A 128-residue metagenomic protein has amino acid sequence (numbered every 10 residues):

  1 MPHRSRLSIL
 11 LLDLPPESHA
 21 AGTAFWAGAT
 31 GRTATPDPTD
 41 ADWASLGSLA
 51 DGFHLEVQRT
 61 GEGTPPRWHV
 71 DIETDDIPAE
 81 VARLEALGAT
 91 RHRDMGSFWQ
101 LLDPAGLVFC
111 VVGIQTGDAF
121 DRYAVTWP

Functional and structural regions predicted by a protein language model:
M1-T23, W68-I72, Q115-P128: N-terminal beta-strand motif that seeds the catalytic metal site of vicinal oxygen chelate
L10, L46, L55-V57, I72 (+1 more regions): Hydrophobic beta-strand residues in large extracellular and virion-surface proteins
P16, P65, V70-V108: Vicinal oxygen chelate
E17-T33, A79-A86: Amphipathic alpha-helical segments
T30-P66, V108-T116: Conserved short beta-strand elements that form part of the metal-binding/catalytic scaffold of enzyme active sites
T39-D40, S97-F98, A119: Residue-level "edge-of-site" marker
G47-S48, L102-L107, T126: Short secondary-structure transition/capping segments
